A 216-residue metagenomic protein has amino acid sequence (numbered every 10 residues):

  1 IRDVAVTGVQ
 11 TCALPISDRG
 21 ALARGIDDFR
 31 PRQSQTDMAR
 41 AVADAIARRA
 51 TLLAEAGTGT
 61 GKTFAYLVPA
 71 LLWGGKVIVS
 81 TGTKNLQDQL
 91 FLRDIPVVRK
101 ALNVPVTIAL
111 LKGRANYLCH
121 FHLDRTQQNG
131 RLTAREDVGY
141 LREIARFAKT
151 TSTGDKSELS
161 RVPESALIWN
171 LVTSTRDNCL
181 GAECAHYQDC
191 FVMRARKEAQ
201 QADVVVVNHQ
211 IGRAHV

Functional and structural regions predicted by a protein language model:
I1-C12, G212-H215: Single conserved hydrophobic/aromatic residue that forms the stacking wall/gate of nucleotide- or nucleobase-binding
A13-L53: Conserved pre-motif I regulatory segment
P15-G25, K76-D203: A substrate-engagement module of RecA-like helicase motors
R30-P31, E55-T58, G181-D189: Short, flexible loop segments at the rims of nucleotide/cofactor-binding pockets, characterized by
A43-D44, T63-K76, R93-V97: Walker A/P-loop NTP-binding motif
A47-Y66: Walker A/P-loop
A202-G212: Conserved two-lobed SF2 helicase motor
